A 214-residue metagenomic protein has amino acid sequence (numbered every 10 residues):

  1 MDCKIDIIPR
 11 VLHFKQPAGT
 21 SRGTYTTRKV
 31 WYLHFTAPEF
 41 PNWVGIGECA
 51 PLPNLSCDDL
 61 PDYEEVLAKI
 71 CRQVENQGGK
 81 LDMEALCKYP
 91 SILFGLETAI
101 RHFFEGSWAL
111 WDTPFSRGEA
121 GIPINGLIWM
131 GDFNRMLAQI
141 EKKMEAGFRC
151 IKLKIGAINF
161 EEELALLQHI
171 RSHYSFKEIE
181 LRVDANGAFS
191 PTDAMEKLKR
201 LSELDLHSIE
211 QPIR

Functional and structural regions predicted by a protein language model:
M1-L181, N186, M195, K199-E203: N-terminal capping/lid subdomain adjacent to the active-site entrance of alpha/beta enzymes
L198-R214: Active-site core of metal-dependent hydrolases
